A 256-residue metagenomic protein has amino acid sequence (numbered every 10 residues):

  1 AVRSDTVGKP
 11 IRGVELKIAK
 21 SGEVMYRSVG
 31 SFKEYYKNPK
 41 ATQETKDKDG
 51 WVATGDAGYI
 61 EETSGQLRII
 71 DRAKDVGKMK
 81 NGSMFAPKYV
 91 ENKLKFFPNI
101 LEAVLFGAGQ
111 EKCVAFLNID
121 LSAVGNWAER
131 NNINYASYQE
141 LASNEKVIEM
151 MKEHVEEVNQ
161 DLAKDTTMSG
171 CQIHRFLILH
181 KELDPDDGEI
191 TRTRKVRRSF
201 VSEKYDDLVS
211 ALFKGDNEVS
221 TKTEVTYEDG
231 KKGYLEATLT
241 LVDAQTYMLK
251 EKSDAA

Functional and structural regions predicted by a protein language model:
A1-T6, N38-A41, L121: Active-site loops of AMP-binding adenylate-forming
A1-V2, E15, L101: Gly/Ser/Thr-rich phosphate-binding loop
P10, K17-M79: Conserved ATP-binding/catalytic segment of the ANL
L16, L94, A115: Residue-level signal for inorganic ion chemistry
S31, Q66-K95, V124-E145, S169-G170 (+2 more regions): Adenylate-forming
G55-A57, F97-A123, L162-A163: C-terminal boundary motif of the adenylate-forming
R72, A108-K112, G170-H174: Short Gly/Ser/Thr- and Asp/Glu-enriched loop/turn motifs at secondary-structure junctions
E102, W127, E156-A255: Conserved C-terminal "lid"/linker of ANL adenylate-forming enzymes
